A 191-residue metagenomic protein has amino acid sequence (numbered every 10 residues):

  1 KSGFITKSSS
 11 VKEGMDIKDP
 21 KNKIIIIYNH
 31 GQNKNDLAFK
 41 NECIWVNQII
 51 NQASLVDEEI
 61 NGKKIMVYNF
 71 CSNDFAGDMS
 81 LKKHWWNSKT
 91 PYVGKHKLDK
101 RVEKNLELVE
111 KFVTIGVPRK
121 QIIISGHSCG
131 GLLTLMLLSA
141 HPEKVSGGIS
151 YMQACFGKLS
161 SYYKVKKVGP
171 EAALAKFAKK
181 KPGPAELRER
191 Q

Functional and structural regions predicted by a protein language model:
K1-I17: A short loop-to-beta-strand scaffold at the N-terminal edge of the catalytic core in hydrolase folds
D16-I60: Short, surface-exposed "cap/lid" segments of acyl-processing enzymes
K23-I24, I65, Q121: Alpha/beta-hydrolase fold active-site loops
L37, I65, N69-D99: Cap/lid segment of the alpha/beta-hydrolase catalytic domain
L37-N41, M79-K82, M136, S160-Y163: Short, solvent-exposed loop/turn and secondary-structure capping segments
K89-I115: Alpha/beta-hydrolase active-site loop
S125-G130, T134: Gly/Ala-rich beta-loop-alpha elbow adjacent to hydrolase catalytic centers
M136-R188: Hydrolase active-site cap/lid region
